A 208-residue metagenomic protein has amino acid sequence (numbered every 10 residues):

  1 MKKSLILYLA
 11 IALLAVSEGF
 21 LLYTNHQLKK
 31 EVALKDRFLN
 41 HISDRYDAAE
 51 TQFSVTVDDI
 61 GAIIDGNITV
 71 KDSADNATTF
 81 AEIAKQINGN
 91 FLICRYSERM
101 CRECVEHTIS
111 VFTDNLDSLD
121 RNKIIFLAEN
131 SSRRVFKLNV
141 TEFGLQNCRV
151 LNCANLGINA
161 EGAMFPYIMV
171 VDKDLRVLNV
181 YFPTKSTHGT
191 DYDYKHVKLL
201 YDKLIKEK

Functional and structural regions predicted by a protein language model:
I6-T24: Hydrophobic membrane-insertion alpha-helices, especially the h-region of bacterial N-terminal signal peptides
L22, H26-K29, D36, S43: Specific heptad-register signal in long alpha-helical coiled-coils
L34-Q86: N-terminal "domain-start" segment that seeds a small globular fold
D75-D114: Short active-site neighborhood of thiol/selenol oxidoreductases, capturing the structured segment around
S97-V105, S131-R134, T184-T187: Short acidic, S/G/P-rich loop/turn micro-motifs used as interaction or catalytic elements
V105-T141: Structural microenvironment flanking redox-active thiols in thiol-disulfide oxidoreductases
N139-M169: Short, internal strand/loop/helix patches that form the active-site neighborhood or redox-interaction surface
D174-K208: Thiol-/selenol-based redox modules, centered on thioredoxin-like and closely related oxidoreductase domains
